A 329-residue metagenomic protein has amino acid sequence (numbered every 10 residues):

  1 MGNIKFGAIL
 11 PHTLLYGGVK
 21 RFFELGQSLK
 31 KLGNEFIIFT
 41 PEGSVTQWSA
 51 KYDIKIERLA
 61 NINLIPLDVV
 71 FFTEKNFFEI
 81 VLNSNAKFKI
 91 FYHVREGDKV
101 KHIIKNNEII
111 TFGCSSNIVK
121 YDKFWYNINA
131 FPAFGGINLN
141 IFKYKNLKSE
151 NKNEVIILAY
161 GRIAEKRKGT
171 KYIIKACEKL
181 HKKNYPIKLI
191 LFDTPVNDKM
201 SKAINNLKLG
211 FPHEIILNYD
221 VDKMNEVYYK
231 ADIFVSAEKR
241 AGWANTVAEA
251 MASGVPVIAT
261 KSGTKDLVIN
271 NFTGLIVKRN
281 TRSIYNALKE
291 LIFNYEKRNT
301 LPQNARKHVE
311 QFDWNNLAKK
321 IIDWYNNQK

Functional and structural regions predicted by a protein language model:
T40-S44, K188-S201: Glycosyltransferase donor-sugar binding loop
F112, E150-K168, I174-C177: Conserved donor-binding/catalytic core segment of Leloir-type glycosyltransferases
S201-Y219: Nucleotide-activated donor-binding/catalytic signature segment of Leloir-type glycosyltransferases, i.e., the conserved
E226-A231: Short alpha-helical donor nucleotide-sugar binding micro-motif in glycosyltransferases
K239: Aromatic "clamp/platform" in nucleotide-sugar-dependent glycosyltransferases that forms part of the donor/acceptor
P256-A259: Short hydrophobic beta-strand element within catalytic cores of glycosyltransferases and related nucleotide-activated
N270-N271, L275-R282, E290-Y295: Conserved acidic donor-binding segment of nucleotide-sugar-dependent glycosyltransferases
E290, K297-Q311, K320-D323: A short, well-ordered alpha-helix in the C-terminal region of glycosyltransferases
